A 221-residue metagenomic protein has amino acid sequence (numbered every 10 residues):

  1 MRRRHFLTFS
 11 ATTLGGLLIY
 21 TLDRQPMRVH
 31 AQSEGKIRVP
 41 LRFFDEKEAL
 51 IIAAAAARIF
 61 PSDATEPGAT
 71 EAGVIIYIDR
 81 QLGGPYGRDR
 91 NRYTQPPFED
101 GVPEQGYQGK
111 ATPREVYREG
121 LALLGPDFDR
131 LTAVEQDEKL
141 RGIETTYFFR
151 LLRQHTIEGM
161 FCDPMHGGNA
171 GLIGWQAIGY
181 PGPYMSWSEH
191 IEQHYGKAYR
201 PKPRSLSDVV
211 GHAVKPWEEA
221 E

Functional and structural regions predicted by a protein language model:
M1, L17-A54: C-terminal segment of N-terminal export signals and the immediately downstream linker at the start of the mature
M1-L14: N-terminal secretory signal peptides and thylakoid transit peptides that target proteins across membranes
T8-F9, Q25, V29, R141 (+1 more regions): Intrinsically disordered, low-complexity segments enriched in polar/charged small residues
L14-M27, I59, D63, Y147 (+1 more regions): A generic secondary-structure signal for well-formed alpha-helical elements
K36-I37, L50-A54, E66-E221: Mature-region segments of soluble proteins
V39-E46, P61-A69: A short N-terminal beta->alpha junction/helix N-cap motif
